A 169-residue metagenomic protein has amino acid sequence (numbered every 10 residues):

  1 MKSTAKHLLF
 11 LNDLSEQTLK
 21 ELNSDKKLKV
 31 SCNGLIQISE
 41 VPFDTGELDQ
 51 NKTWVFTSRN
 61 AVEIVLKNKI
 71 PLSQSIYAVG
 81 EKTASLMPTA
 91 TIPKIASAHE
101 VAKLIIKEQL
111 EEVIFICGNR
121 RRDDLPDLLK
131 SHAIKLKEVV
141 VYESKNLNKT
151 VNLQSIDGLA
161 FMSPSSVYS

Functional and structural regions predicted by a protein language model:
M1-S169: Signature of uroporphyrinogen-III synthase
